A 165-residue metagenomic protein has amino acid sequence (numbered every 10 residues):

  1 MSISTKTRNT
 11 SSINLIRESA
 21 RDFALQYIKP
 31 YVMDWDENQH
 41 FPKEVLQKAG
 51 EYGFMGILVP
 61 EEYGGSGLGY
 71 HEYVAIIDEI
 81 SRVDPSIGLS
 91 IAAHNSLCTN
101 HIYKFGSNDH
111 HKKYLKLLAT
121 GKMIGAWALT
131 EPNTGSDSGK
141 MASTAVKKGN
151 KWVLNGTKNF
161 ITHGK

Functional and structural regions predicted by a protein language model:
M1-A92, D109-K113, L117-T120, I124 (+1 more regions): Amphipathic, small/basic residue-rich leader segments at the start of a protein or domain
D34-N38, E61-G65, C98-K104, T130-N133: Conserved short loop/turn motifs at secondary-structure junctions
Y52, I77, K104-N108, T130 (+1 more regions): Short alpha-helix boundary/capping motifs
E61, Y70, I102-K104, G139-A142: Surface-exposed beta-strand edges and their flanking turn/coil or helix-capping segments
G65-S66, D109-K165: Glycine-rich, Trp-frequent "lid" loop and neighboring beta-strands that shape and gate the flavin cofactor pocket
G88-D109, G135-S138: N-terminal glycine-rich flavin-associated loop
